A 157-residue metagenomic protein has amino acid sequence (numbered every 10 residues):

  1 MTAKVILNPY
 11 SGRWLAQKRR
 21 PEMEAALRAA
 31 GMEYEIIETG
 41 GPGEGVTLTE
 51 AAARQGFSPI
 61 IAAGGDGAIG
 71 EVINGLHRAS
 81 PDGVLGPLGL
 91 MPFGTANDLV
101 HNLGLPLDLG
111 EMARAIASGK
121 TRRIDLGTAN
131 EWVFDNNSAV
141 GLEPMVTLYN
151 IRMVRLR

Functional and structural regions predicted by a protein language model:
M1-A62, G70, N74: ATP/NTP phosphate-donor binding region
P9, A63-G65, M91-F93: Glycine-rich beta-strand-to-loop/alpha-helix junction loops that act as flexible
A30, T39, H77-R157: Catalytic core of DAGKc-family lipid kinases
P42, G67, A115: Positions that flank functional sites
A68-G70, D98: Short, active-site-adjacent cap segments at secondary-structure transitions
